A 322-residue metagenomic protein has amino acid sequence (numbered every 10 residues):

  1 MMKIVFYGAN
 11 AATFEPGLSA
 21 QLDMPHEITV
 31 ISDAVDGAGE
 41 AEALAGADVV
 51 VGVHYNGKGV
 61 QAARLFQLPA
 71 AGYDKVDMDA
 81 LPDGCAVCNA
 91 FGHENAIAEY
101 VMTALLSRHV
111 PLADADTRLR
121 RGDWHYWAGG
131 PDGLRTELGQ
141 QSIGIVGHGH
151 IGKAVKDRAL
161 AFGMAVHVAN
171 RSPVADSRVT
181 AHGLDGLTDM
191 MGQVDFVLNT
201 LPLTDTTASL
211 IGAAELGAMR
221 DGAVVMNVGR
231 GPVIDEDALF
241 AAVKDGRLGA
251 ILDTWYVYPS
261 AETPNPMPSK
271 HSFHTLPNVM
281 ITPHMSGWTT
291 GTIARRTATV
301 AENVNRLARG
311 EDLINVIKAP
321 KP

Functional and structural regions predicted by a protein language model:
M1-V49: N-terminal glycine-/charge-rich "phosphate-binding" loop or analogous flexible N-terminal tail
D33-A45, H54-G59, S177-V194: Short acidic low-complexity segments
A43-L44, V60, L138, T188-G192 (+2 more regions): A short, aliphatic-rich alpha-helical micro-motif
A45-R121, R135: Phosphate/diphosphate ligand-binding glycine-rich loop within oxidoreductases
D116-A154: Glycine-rich NAD(P)-binding loop of Rossmann-like domains
H167: Conserved beta-strand positions in the Rossmann-like core of class I SAM-dependent methyltransferases
S172-K270: Rossmann-like adenosine-cofactor binding region
G222, R230-P322: Rossmann-like dinucleotide-binding domain for NAD(H)/NADP(H)
